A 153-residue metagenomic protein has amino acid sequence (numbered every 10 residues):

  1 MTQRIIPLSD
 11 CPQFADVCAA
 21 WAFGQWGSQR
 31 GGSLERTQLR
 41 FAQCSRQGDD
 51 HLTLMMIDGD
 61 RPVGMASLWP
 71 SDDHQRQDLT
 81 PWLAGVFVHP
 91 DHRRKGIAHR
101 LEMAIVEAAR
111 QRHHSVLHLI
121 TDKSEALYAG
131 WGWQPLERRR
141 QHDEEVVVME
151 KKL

Functional and structural regions predicted by a protein language model:
M1-V17: Conserved N-terminal entry element of GNAT/NAT acetyltransferase domains
G27-M55, V63: Active-site rim helix/loop that mediates acceptor-substrate recognition in acyltransferases
H51, E144-V148: Short hydrophobic/aromatic beta-strand or adjacent loop that forms the aromatic wall/cage of a ligand/substrate-binding
T53-M55, R61-S71, W82, F87: Conserved beta-strand in the GNAT
S71-L83, R93, H142: A conserved beta-turn-beta hairpin within the catalytic core of GNAT-like acetyltransferases that forms part
G85-V88, R94-E107: Conserved acetyl-CoA-binding loop-helix of GNAT-fold acetyltransferases
V86, L117-L119: Conserved hydrophobic beta-strand within the GNAT/NAT acetyltransferase core sheet that lines the active-site cleft
Q111, S115, D122-E145: Conserved active-site alpha-helix within GNAT-family acetyltransferase domains
